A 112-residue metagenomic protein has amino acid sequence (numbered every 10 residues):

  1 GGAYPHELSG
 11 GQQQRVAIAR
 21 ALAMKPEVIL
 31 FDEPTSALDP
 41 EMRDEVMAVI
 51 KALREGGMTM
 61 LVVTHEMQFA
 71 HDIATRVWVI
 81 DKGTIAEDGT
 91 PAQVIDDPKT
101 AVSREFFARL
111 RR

Functional and structural regions predicted by a protein language model:
Y4-L8, Q12: Conserved ABC ATPase signature
K25: Conserved catalytic motifs of ABC-family nucleotide-binding domains
I29-D32: Catalytic Walker B motif of ABC-type/P-loop ATPase nucleotide-binding domains
T64-H65: H-loop/switch region of ABC-family ATPase nucleotide-binding domains
A70-D72: A short, surface-exposed alpha-helical micro-motif characterized by mixed small hydrophobic and charged/polar residues
A92-R112: C-terminal boundary and immediately downstream tail of ABC-type ATPase nucleotide-binding domains
